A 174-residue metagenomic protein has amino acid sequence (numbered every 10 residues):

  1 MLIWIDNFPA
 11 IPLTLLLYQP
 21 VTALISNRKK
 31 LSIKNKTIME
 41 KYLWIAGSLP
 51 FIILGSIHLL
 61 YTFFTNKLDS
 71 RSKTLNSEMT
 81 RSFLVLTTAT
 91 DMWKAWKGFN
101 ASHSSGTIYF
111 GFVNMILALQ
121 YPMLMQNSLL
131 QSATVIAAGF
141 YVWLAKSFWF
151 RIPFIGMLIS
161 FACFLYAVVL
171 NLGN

Functional and structural regions predicted by a protein language model:
L24-I38: Short, Lys/Arg-enriched N-terminal segments with co-localized hydrophobic residues within the first ~10-30 amino acids
Y42-L68: N-terminal signal-anchor transmembrane alpha helix
N66-W93: Cytosolic, membrane-interface loops and tails of multi-pass inner-membrane proteins
N100, S104-N114: Core segments of transmembrane alpha-helices that mediate helix-helix packing or line hydrophobic substrate/ligand
V113, V135-L144, F161-F164: Hydrophobic, membrane-inserted alpha-helices
Y121-M125, L130, G139-M157: Membrane-helix boundary connector in multi-pass membrane proteins
A167-N174: Juxtamembrane boundary at the C-terminal end of a transmembrane helix
